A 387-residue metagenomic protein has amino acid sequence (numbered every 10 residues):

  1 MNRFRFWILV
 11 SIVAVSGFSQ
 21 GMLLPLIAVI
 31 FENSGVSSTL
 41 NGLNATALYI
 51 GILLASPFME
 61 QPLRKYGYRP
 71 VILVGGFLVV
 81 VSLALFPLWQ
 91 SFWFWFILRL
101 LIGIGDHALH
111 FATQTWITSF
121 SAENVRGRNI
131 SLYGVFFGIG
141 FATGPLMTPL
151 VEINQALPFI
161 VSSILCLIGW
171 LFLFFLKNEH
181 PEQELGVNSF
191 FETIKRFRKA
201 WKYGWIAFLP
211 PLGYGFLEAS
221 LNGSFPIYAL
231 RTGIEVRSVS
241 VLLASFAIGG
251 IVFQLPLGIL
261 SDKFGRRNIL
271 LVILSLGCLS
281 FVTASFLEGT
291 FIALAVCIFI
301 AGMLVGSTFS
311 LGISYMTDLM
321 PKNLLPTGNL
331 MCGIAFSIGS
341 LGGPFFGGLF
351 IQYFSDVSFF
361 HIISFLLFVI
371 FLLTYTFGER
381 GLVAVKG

Functional and structural regions predicted by a protein language model:
M1-N2, H180-A207: Juxtamembrane intracellular "pre-TM" segments in multi-pass secondary transporters
N2-Y49, G215-Y228, T232: Helix-loop boundary and gating motifs at the non-cytosolic
T46-M59, A244-P256: Central cavity-lining transmembrane alpha-helices of secondary-active solute carriers, predominantly the Major
A55-G67, Q254-G265, I351: Helix-to-loop junctions at the C-terminal end of transmembrane segments in multipass secondary transporters
G67, L88-Q90, G265, L287-G289: Helix-breaking motifs and short loop linkers at transmembrane-helix boundaries and internal kinks in secondary membrane
P70-A84, N268-V282: Structural signature of the two symmetry-related core transmembrane helices
L100-F136, Y315: Cytoplasmic helix-loop-helix junction between adjacent transmembrane helices in 12-TM secondary transporters
S163-E184, L373-G378: C-terminal membrane-cytosol helix-exit motif in multi-pass small-molecule transporters
